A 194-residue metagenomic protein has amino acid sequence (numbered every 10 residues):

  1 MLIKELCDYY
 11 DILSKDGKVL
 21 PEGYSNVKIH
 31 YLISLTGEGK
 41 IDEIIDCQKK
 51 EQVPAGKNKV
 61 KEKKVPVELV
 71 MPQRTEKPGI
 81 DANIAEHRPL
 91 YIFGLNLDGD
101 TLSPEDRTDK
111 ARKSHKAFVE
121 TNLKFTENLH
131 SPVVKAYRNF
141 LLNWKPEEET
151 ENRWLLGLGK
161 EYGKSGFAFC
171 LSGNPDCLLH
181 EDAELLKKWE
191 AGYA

Functional and structural regions predicted by a protein language model:
M1-A194: Conserved phosphate-interacting/catalytic interface
